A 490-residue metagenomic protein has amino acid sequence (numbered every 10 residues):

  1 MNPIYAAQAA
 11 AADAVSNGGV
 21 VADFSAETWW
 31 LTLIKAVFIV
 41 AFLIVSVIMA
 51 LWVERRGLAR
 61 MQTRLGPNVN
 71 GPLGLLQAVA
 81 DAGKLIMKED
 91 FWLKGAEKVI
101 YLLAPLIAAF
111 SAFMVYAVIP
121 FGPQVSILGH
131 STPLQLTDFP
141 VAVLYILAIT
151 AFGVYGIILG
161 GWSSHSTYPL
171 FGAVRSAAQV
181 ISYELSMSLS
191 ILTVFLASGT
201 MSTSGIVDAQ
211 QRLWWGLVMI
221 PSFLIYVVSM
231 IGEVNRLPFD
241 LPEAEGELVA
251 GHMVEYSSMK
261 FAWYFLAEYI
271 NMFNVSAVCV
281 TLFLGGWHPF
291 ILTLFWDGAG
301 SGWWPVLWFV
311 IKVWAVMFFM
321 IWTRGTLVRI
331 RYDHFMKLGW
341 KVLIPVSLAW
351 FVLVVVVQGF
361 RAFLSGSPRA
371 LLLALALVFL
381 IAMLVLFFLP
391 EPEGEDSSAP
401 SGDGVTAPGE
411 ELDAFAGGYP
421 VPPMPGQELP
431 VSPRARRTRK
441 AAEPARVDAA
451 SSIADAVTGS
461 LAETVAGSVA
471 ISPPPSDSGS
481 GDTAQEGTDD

Functional and structural regions predicted by a protein language model:
N2-D477, G481-D490: Selective transmembrane helix interface/packing segments
